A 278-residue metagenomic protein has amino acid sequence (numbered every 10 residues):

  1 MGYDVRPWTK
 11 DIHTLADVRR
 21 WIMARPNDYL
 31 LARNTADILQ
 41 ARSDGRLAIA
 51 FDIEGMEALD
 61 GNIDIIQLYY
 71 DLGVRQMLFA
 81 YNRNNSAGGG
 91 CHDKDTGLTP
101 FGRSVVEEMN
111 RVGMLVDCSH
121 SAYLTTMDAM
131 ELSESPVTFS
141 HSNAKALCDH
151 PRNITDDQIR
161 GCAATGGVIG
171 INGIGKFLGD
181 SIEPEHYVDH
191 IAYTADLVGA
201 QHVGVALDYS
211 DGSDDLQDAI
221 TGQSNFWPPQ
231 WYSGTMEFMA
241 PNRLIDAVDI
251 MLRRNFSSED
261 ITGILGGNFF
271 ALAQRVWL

Functional and structural regions predicted by a protein language model:
M1-D95, P100, D149-L278: N-terminal hydrophobic targeting/anchoring segments and the immediately downstream early-domain regions of hydrolases
Y29-A32, M114-H120: Catalytic beta/alpha-barrel core
V74-Q76, V112-M114, L132-T138, A164-V168: Glycine-enriched alpha-helix->loop->beta-strand junction motifs that scaffold or abut catalytic
R75-Q76, G97-E107, V137-K145: Acidic, His- and aromatic-enriched active-site or binding-groove loops in soluble protein domains that engage sugars
G97-F101, D117-T125, A129, I154: Short, contiguous, pocket-lining structural segments that sit at or immediately flank catalytic/ligand-binding sites
V105-M109, C162-T165: N-terminal secretory/targeting leader peptides
S119, S140-S142, N172, A206: Generic beta-strand/beta-sheet core signal
Y123, E131-A163: Acidic, glycine-rich loop-and-beta core segments that form the ion-binding/anion-interacting portion of active sites
